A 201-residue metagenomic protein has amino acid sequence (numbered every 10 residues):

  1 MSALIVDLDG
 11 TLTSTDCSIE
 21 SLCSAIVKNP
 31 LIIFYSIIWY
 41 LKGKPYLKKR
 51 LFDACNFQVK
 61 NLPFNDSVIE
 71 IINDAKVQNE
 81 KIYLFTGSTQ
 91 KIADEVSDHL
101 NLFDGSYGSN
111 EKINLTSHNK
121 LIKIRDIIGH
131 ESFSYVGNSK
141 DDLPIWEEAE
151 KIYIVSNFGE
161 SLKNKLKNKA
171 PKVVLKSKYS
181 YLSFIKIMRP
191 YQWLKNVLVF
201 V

Functional and structural regions predicted by a protein language model:
M1-A3, K60-V201: C-terminal cap/substrate-recognition subdomain and adjoining C-terminal extension of metal-dependent phosphatase-like
M1-K49: Active-site neighborhood of HAD-like aspartate-dependent phosphohydrolases
S18-I19, C23-S24, K28, I32 (+4 more regions): A generic structural micro-environment signature that highlights single residues at secondary-structure boundaries
S21, A25, Y40, R50 (+5 more regions): Residues that form generic nucleotide/phosphate-binding pockets
L22-L31, L47-F52, A75-I82, K176-K178: Short, mixed-charge, low-aromatic patches
I33-W39, A54-N61: Short acidic/polar alpha-helix capping motifs at helix-coil junctions
L41-C55, N101-S106: Short, basic/glycine-rich phosphate-binding loops at helix/coil junctions that contact nucleotide phosphates
